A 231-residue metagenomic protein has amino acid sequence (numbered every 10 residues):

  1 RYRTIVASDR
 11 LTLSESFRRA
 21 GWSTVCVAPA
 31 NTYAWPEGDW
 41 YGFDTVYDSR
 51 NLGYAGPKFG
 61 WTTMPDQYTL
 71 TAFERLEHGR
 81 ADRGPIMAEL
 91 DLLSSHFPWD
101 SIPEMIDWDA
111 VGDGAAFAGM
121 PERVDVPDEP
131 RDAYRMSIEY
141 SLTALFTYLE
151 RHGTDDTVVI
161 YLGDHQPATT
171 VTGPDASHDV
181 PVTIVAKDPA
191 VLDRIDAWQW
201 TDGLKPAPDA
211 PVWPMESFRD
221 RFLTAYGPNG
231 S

Functional and structural regions predicted by a protein language model:
R1-S231: Solvent-exposed soluble domains appended to multi-pass membrane proteins
